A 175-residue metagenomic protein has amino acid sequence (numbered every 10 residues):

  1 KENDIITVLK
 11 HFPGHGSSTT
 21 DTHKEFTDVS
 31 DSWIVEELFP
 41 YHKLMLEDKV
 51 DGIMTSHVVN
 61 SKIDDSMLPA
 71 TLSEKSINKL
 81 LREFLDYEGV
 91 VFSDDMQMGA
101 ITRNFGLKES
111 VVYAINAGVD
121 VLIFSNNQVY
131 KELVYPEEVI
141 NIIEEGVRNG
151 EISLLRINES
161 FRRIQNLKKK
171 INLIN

Functional and structural regions predicted by a protein language model:
K1-E145, E151-L155: Second-shell residues forming the walls of enzyme active-site clefts
R148-N175: Mid-to-C-terminal alpha-helical segments outside catalytic/metal-binding sites
